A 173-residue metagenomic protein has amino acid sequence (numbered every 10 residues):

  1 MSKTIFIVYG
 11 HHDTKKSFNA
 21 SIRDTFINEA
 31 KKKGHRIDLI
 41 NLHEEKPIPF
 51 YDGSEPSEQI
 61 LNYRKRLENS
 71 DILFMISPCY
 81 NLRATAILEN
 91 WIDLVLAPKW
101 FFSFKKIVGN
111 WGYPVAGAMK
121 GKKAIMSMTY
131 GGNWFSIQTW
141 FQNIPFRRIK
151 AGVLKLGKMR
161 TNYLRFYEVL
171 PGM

Functional and structural regions predicted by a protein language model:
S2-H35: N-terminal beta1-alpha1 ligand-phosphate binding loop
V8-G10, I40, S127-T129: Short hydrophobic segments within beta-strands
H11-D13, E45, G131-F135, E168-G172: A short, flexible beta-alpha/helix-coil linker loop
K33-D38, M159-T161: A generic structural motif
L39-E58: N-terminal beta-loop-helix "entrance" segment that forms/cooperates in small-molecule cofactor or anionic ligand
H43, C79-Y80, Y167: Short beta-to-alpha linker loops that shape the active-site pocket of alpha/beta-hydrolase fold enzymes
P56-R148: Helix-loop-strand module that forms the ligand-binding subsite of alpha/beta enzymes
S136-M173: Glycine-rich phosphate/pyrophosphate-binding loop and the adjoining helix
